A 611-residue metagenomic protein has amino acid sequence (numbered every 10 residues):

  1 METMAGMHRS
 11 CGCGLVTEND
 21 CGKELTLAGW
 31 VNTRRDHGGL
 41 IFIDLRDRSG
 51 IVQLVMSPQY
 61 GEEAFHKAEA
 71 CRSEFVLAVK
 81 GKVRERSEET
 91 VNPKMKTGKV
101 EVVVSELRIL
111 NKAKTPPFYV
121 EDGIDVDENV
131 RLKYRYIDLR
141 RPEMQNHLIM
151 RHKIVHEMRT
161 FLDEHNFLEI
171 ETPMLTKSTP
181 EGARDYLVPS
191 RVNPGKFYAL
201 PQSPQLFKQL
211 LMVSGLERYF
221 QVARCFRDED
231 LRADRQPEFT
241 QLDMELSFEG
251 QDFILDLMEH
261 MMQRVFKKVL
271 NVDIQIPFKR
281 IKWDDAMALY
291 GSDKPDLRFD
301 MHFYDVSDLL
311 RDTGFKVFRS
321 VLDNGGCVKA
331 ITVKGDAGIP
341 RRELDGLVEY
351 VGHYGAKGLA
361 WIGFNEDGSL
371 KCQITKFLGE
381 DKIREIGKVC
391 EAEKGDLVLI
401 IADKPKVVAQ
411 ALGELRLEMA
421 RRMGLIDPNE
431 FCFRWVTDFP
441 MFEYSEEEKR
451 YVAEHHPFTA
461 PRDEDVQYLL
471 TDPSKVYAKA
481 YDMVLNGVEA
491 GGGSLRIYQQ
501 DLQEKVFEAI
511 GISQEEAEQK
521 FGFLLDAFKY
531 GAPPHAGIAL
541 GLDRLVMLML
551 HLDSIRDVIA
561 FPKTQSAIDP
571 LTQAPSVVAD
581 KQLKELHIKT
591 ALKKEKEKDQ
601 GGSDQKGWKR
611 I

Functional and structural regions predicted by a protein language model:
M1-I611: Class II aminoacyl-tRNA synthetase catalytic cores and aaRS-like
